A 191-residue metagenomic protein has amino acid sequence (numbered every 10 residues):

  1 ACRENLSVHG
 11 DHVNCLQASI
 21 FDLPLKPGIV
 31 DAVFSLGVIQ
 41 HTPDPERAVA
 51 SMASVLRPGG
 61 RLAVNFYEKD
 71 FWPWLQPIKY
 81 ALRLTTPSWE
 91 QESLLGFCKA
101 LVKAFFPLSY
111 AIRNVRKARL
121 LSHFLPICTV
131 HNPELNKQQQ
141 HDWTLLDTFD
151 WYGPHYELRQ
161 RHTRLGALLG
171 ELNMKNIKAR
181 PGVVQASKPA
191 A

Functional and structural regions predicted by a protein language model:
A1-D22, R47: Class I SAM-dependent methyltransferase SAM/SAH-binding core
F21-A32: A short acidic, Gly/Pro-enriched loop at the edge of an enzyme's catalytic core that lines a small-molecule cofactor
D31-D44: A short SAM/SAH-binding and catalytic strip from SAM-dependent methyltransferases
F34, Y67-L84, K137-H155: Short, glycine-/aromatic-enriched active-site segment of Class I SAM-dependent methyltransferases
E46-R61: A short glycine-rich, Lys/Arg-flanked "PGG" loop and its adjoining helix->strand segment in the class I
R61-P107: Conserved class I S-adenosyl-L-methionine
S88-H155: SAM-dependent methyltransferase
P133-A191: C-terminal lobe and adjacent flexible extensions of AdoMet/dcAdoMet transferase-like proteins
